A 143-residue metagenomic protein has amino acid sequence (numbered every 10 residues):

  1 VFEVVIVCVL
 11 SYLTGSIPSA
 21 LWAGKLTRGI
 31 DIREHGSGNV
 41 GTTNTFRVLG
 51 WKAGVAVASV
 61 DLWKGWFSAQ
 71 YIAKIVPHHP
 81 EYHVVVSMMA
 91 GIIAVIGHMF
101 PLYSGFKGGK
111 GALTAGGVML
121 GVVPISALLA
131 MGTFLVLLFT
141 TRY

Functional and structural regions predicted by a protein language model:
V1-V7, F67-M89, L120-L129: Helix-coil boundary and interhelical linker segments in multi-pass alpha-helical membrane proteins
F2-T27: N-terminal signal-anchor transmembrane alpha helix
L10, S59-W63, I125, L129 (+1 more regions): Hydrophobic residues within alpha-helical transmembrane segments of multi-pass solute transporters/permease subunits
A20-A23, G97-K107, F134-R142: C-terminal ends of transmembrane helices
W22-K52, G108: Cytosolic, membrane-interface loops and tails of multi-pass inner-membrane proteins
F46-G50, I72-V76, I93, G111-T141: Interfacial segments of multi-pass membrane proteins
W51-V76, S87-M99: Alpha-helical membrane segments and adjacent membrane-interface helices in multi-pass membrane proteins
H79-L113, V118: Hydrophobic, well-structured mid-protein blocks that either form specific transmembrane helices
